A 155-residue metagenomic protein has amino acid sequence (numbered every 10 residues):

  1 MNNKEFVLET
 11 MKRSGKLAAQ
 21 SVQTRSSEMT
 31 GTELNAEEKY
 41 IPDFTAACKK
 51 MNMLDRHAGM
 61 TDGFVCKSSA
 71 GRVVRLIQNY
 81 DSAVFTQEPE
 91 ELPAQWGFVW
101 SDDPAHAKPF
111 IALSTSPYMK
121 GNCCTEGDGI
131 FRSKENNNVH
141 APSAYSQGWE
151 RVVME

Functional and structural regions predicted by a protein language model:
N2-E155: Tryptophan-rich substrate-binding surfaces of secreted polymer-degrading and adhesive proteins
